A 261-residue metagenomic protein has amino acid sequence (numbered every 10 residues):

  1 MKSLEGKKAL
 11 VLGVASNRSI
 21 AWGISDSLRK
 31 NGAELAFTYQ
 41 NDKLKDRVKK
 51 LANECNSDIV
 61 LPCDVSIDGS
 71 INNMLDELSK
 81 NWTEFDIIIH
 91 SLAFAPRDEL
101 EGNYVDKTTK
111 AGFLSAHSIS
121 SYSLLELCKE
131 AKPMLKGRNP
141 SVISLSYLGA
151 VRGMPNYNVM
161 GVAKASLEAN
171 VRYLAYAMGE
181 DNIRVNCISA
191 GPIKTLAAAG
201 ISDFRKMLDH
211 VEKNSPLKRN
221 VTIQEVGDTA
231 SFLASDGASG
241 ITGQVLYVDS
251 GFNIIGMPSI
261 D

Functional and structural regions predicted by a protein language model:
K2-F37: Canonical Rossmann dinucleotide-binding motif of NAD(H)/NADP(H)-dependent dehydrogenases/reductases, specifically
G13-I20, A93-E180, P192-K194, F252: Catalytic loop of short-chain dehydrogenase/reductase
K49, V159, E180, A190-S215 (+1 more regions): A glycine/serine/threonine-rich, flexible loop-to-helix segment that serves as the NAD(P) cofactor-binding "lid"
A52-G69: Rossmann-fold cofactor-recognition segment
G179, R184, I241-G243: Short, small/polar-rich loop/turn modules that mediate ligand/substrate recognition or access, typified
R184-K194, A234, Y247-D249: Conserved SDR Rossmann-fold cofactor-binding beta-strand/turn motif
S215-V226, G237: A conserved structural motif in NAD(P)-dependent oxidoreductases
S231, T242-D261: Short C-terminal tail/terminal secondary-structure segment of NAD(P)H-dependent dehydrogenase/reductase domains
